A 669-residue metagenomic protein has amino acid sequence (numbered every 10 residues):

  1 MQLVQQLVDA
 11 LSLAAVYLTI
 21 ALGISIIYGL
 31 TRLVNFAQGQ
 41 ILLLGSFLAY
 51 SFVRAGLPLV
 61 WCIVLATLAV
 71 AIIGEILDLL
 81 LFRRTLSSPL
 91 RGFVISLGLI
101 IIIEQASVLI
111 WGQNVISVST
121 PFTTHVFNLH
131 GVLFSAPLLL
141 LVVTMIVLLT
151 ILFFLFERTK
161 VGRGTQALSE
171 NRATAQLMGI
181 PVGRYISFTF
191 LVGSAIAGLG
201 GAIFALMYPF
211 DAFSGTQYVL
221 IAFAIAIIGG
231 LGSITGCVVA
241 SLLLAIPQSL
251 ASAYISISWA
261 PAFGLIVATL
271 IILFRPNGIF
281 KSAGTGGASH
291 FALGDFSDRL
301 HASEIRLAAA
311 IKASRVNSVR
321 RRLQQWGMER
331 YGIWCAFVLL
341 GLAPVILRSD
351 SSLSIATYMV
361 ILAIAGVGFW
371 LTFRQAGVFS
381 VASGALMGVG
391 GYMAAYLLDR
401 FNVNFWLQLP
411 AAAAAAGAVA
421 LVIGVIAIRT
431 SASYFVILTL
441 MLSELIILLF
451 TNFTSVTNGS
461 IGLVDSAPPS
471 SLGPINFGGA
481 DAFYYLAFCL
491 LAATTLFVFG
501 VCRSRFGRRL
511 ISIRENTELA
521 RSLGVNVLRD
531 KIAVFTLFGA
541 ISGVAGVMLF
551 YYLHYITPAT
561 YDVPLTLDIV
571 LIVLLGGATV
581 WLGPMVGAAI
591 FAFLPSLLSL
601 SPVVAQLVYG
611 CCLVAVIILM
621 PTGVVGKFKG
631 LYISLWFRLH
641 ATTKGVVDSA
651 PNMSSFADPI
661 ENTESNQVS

Functional and structural regions predicted by a protein language model:
Q2-Q5, S25-V34, Y50-C62, R83 (+4 more regions): Short, hydrophobic transmembrane alpha-helix segments
Q2-Q6, L48, A205, I225-I227 (+5 more regions): Interhelical loop and adjacent transmembrane-helix boundary motif in polytopic membrane transport permeases
A14-G23, Q176, I180-F204, T216 (+3 more regions): Transmembrane alpha-helices
A15, I24-S46, S87-G92, V161-G164 (+10 more regions): Short, non-helical or kinked segments that cap or interrupt transmembrane helices
V16, L90-V94, G98-N114, H130 (+2 more regions): Transmembrane alpha-helices and adjacent helix-loop boundaries
V16-I26, V34-R54, I73, L77 (+13 more regions): Hydrophobic alpha-helical segments within and immediately flanking transmembrane helices of multi-pass membrane proteins
A71-I72, I76, S96-N114, F134 (+9 more regions): Mid-bilayer segments of alpha-helical transmembrane spans in multi-pass integral membrane proteins that mediate
I151-F190, M207, G215, L496-V534 (+1 more regions): Membrane-helix/interface signature in polytopic inner-membrane proteins
